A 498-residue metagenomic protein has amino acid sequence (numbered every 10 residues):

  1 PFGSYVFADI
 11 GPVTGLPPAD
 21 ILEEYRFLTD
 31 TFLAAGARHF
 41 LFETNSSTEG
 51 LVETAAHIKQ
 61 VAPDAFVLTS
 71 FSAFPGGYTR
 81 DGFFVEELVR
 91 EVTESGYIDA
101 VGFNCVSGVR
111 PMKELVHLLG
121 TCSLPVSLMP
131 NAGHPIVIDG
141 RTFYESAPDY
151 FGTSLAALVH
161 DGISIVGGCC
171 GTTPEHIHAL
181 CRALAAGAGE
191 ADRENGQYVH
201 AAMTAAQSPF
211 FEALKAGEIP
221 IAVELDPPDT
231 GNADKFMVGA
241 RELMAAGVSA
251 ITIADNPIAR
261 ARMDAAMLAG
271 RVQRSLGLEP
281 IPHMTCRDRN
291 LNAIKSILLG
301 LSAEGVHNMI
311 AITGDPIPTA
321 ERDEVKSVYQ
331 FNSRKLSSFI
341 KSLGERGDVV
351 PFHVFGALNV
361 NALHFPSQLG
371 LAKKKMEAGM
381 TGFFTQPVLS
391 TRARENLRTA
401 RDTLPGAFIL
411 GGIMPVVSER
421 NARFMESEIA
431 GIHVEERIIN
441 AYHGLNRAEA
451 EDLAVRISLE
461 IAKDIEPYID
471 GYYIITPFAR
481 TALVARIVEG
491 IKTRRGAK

Functional and structural regions predicted by a protein language model:
P1-K498: Domain-level signal for soluble alpha/beta catalytic cores
